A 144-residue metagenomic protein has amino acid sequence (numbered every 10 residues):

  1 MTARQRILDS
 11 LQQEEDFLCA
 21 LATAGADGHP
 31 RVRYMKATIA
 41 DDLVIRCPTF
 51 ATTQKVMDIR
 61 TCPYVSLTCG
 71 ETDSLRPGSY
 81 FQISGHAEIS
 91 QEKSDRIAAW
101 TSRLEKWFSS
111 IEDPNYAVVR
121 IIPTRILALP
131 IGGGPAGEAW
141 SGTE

Functional and structural regions predicted by a protein language model:
M1-A20, W140: Extreme N-terminal tail/first-helix region
M1-I7, T52-K55, S102-K106: Charged, amphipathic alpha-helical segments
F17-A51, I59, V65-G70, S79-Q82: Short beta-strand segments
T23-G25, C69-S74, S109-N115: A short, aromatic/hydrophobic, helix- or strand-capping loop or linear motif that either lines the entrance/gate
T53-K55, S74, G134-A136: Short, surface-exposed beta-strand-loop junctions and turns on beta-sheet-rich folds
K55-V56, A128: Short beta-strand His + acidic residue motifs that chelate non-heme Fe in jelly-roll/DSBH and cupin folds
S79-E144: Charged, gly/pro-rich active-site loop segments
